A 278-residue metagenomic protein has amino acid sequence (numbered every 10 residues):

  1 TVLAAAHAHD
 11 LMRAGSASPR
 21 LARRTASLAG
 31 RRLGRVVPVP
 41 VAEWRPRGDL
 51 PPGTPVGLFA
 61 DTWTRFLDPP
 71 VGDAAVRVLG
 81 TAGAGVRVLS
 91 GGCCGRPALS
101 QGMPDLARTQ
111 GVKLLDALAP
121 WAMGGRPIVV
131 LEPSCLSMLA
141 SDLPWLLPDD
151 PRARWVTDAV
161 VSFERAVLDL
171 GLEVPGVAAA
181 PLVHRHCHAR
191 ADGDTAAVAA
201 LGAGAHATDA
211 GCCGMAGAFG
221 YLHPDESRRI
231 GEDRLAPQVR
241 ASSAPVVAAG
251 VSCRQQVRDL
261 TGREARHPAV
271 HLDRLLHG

Functional and structural regions predicted by a protein language model:
T1-G278: Iron-sulfur cluster-binding electron-transfer modules in prokaryotic oxidoreductases
